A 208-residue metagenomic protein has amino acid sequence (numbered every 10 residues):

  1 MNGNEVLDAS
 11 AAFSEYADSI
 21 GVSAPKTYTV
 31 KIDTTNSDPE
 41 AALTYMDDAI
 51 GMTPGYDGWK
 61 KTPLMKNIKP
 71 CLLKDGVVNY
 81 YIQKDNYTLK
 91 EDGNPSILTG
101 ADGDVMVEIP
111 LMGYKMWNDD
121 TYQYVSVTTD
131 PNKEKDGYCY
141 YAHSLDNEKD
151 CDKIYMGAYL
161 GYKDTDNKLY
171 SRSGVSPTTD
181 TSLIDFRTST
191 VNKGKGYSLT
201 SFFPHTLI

Functional and structural regions predicted by a protein language model:
M1-S19: A signal for long, low-complexity, Ser/Thr/Asn-enriched, surface-exposed stalk/shaft and domain-boundary segments
F13-E108, Y114-M116: GGW-centered surface loops in extracellular recognition modules
D33-T35, I109-W117, T128-D130, K153 (+1 more regions): Structured loops at beta-to-helix junctions and adjacent beta-edge loops in soluble globular domains
E40, K115-T121, K163-K168: Short, solvent-exposed loop/turn elements at domain surfaces
P54-L72, S126-Y141, D150: Small/polar, repeat-rich beta-turn/loop motifs that tile beta-strand-dominated architectures
S96, G100-G103, D130-I208: Short aromatic-cysteine micro-motif
G100, N118-V125: Glycan-recognition patch characteristic of GH18 chitinases/ENGases and related GlcNAc/peptidoglycan-binding proteins
V107, Y122-S126, H143: Hydrophobic structural segments
